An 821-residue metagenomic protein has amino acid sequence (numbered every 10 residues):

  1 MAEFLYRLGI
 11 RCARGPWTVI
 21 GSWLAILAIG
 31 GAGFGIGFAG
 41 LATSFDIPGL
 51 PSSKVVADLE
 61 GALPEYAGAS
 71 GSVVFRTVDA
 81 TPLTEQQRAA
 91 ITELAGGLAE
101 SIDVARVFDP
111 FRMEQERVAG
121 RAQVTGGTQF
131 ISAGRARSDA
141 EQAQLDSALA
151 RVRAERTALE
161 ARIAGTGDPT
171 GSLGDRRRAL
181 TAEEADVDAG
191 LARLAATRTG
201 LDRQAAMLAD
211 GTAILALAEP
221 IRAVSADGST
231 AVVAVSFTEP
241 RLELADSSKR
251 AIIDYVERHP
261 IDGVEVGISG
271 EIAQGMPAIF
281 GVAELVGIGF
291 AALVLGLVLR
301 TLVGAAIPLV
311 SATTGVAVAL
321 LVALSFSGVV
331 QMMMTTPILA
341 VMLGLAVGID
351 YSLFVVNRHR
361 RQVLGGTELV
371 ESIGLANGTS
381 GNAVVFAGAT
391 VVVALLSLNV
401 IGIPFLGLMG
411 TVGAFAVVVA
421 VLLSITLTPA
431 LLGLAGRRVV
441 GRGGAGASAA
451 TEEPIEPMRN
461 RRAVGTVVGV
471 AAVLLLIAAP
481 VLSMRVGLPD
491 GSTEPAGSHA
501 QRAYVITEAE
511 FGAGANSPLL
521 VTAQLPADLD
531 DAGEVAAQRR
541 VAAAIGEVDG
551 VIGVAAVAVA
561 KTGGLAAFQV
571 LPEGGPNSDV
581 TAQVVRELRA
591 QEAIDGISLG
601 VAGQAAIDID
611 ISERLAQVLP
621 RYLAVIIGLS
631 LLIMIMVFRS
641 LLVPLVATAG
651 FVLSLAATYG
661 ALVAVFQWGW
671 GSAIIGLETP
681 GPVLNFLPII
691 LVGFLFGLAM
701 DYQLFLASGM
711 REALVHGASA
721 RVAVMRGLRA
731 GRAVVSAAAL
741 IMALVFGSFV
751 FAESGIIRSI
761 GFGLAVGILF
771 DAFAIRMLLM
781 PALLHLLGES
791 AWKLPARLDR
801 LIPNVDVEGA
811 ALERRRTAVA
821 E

Functional and structural regions predicted by a protein language model:
M1-A39, S236-V486, I594-I597, Q604-E821: Membrane-embedded transmembrane helical bundles of large multi-pass transporters/channels
I26-G33, Y66-S70, V224-T230, A479-P480: Short, compositionally biased low-complexity segments
A39, G71-V78, V235-S236: Acidic/histidine-rich, surface-exposed loop or edge segments in extracytoplasmic proteins
A39-A42, I47, S52-G61: Alpha-helical transmembrane segments
A42, S70-S72, T230-V232, A340-M342 (+4 more regions): Short, solvent-exposed beta-strand edge segments and adjacent coil->beta transition regions
T43, V73-T81, A523-D528: Conserved short loop/turn motifs at secondary-structure junctions
S52-V56, A62-A67, T84-V266, R485-S672 (+1 more regions): Structured non-transmembrane domains adjacent to transmembrane bundles in polytopic membrane proteins
T77, F111, L297, P429 (+1 more regions): Residues that line or immediately flank small-molecule/substrate-binding pockets and catalytic motifs
